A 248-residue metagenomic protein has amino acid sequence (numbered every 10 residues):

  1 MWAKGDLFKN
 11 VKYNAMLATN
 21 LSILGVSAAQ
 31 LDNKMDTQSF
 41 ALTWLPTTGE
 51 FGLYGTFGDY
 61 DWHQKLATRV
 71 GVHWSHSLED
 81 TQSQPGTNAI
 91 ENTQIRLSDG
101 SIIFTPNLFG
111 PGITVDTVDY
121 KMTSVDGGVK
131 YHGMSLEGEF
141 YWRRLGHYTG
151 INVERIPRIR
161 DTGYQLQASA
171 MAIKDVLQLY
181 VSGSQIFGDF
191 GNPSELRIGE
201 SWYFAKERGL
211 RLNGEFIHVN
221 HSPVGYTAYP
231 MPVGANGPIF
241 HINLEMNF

Functional and structural regions predicted by a protein language model:
M1-E79: Aromatic- and glycine-enriched pocket-lining scaffold segments that form the walls of small-molecule binding clefts
H63-F248: Outer-membrane beta-barrel pore domains
